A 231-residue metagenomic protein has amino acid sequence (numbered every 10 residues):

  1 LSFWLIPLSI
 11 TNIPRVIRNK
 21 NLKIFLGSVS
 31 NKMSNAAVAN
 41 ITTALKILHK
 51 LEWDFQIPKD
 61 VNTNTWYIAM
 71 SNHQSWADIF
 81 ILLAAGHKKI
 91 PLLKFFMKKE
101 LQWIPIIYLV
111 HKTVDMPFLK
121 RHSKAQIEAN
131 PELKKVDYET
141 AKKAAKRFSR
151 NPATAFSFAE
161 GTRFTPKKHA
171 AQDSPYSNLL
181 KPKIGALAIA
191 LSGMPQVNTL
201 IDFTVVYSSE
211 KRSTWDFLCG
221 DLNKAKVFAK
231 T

Functional and structural regions predicted by a protein language model:
L1-W4: Alpha-helical bilayer-embedded segments of polytopic membrane proteins, i.e., transmembrane/intramembrane helices
S9-A37, T63-N130: Catalytic core of membrane glycerolipid acyltransferases/transacylases, capturing the structured, soluble-facing
N40-Y67: A short, well-structured juxtamembrane/interface segment
T42-L45, L82, H111, A190: Structural element of the ATP-grasp superfamily
L45-L48, F95, P131-V136: Short, flexible loop segments at the rims of nucleotide/cofactor-binding pockets, characterized by
Q102-H122, S149-T231: A cross-family acyltransferase "interaction/gating" segment
Q126-V136, A170-S177: Short, flexible/disordered intra-domain loops and linkers
L133-K146: A Trp-anchored, charged/polar loop motif used as the substrate-binding/catalytic surface of acyl/ester-handling
